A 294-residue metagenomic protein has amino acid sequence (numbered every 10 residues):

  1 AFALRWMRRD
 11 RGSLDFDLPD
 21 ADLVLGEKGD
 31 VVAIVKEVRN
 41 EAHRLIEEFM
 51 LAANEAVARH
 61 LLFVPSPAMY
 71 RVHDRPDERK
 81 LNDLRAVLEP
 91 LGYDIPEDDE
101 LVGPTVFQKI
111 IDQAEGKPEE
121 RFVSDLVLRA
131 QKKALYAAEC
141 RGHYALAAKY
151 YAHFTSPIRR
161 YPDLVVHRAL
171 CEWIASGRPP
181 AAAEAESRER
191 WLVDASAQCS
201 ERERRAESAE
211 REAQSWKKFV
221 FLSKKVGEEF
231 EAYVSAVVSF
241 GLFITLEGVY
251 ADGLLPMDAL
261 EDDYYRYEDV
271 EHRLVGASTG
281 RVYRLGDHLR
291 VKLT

Functional and structural regions predicted by a protein language model:
A1-E261, G286, K292: Electropositive polyanion-binding surfaces
L254-T294: Intrinsically disordered, low-complexity linker and terminal regions at domain boundaries
